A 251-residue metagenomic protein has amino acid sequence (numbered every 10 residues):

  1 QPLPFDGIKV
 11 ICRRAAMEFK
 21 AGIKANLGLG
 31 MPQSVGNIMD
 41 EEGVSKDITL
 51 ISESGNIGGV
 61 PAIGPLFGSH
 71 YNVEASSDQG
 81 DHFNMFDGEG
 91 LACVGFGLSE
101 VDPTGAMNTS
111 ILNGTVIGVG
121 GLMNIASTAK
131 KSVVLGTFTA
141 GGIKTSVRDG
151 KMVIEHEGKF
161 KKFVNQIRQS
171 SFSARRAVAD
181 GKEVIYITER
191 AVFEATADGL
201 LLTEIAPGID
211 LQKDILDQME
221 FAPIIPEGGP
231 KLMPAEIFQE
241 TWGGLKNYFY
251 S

Functional and structural regions predicted by a protein language model:
Q1, K9, A62-N247: Conserved phosphate- and dinucleotide-binding cores of soluble alpha/beta proteins, encompassing both enzyme active
Q1-E74: N-terminal active-site beta-alpha-beta segment that forms phosphate/nucleotide-binding and substrate-recognition loops
S251: Iron-sulfur (Fe-S) cluster-binding modules
